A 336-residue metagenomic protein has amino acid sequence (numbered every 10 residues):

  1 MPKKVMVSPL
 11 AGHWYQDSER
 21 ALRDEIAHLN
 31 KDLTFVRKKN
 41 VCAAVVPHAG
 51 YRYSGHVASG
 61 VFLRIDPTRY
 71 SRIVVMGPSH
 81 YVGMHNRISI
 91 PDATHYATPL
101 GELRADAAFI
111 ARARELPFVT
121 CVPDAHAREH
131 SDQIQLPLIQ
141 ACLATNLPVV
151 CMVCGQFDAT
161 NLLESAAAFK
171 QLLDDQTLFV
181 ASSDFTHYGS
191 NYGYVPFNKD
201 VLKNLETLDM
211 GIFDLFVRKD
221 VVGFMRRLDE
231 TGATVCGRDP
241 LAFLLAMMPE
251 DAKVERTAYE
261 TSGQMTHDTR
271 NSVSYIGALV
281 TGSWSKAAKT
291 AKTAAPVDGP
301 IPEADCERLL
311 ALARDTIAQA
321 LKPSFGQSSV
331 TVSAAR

Functional and structural regions predicted by a protein language model:
P2-A242, A246, E250-D251, E260 (+2 more regions): Active-site histidine-anchored catalytic micro-motif
A252-D298: Long, Lys/Arg- and hydrophobic-enriched amphipathic alpha-helices
F325-A335: Structured beta-strand/loop patches that form or line metal/cofactor-binding pockets in enzymes
